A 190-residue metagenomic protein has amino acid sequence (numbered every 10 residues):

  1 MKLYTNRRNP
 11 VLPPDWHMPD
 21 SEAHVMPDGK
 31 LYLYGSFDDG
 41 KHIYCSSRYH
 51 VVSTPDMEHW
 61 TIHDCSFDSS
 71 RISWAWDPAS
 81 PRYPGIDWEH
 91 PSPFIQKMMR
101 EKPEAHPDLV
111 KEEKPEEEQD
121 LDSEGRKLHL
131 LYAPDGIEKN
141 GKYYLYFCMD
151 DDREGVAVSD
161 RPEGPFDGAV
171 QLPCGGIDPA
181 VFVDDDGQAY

Functional and structural regions predicted by a protein language model:
M1-Y190: Carbohydrate-active catalytic/glycan-binding domains of CAZyme proteins, especially the secreted or lumenal ectodomains
